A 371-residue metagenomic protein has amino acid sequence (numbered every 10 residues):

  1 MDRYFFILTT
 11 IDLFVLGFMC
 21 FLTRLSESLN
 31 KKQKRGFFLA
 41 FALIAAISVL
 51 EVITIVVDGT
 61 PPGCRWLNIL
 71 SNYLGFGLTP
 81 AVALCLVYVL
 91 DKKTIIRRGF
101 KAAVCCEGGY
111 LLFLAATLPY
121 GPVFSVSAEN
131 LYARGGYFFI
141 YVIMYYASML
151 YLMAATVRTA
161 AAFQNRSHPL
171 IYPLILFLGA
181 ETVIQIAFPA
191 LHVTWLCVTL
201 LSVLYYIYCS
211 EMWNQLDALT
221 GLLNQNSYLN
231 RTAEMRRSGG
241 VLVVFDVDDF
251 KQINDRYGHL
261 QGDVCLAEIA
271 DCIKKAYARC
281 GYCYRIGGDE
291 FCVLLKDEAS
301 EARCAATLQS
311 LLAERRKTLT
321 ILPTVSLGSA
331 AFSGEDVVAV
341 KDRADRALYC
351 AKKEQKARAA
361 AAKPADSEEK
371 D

Functional and structural regions predicted by a protein language model:
R3-I11, A116-Y151, Q185-L191: Extracellular-loop-to-transmembrane junctions of the mid-late helices
L8-C64, N68-L86, V104-G121, L170-I186: Hydrophobic alpha-helical transmembrane segments of multi-pass membrane proteins
M19-T23, C85-V89, V142-F163: Alpha-helical transmembrane segments in multipass membrane proteins, preferentially the mid-helix core
R24-F37, D91-K101, V157-H168: Membrane-interface helix-boundary motifs at transmembrane edges
A154-V157, A161-L219, N226-G240: Signal-transducing coiled-coil linker helices
N224-V241, K251-A278, Y284-G288, C292-V293 (+4 more regions): Conserved long alpha-helical elements within nucleotide-processing catalytic cores of c-di-GMP signaling and class III
R285, L312-F332: Catalytic core regions of nucleotide second-messenger enzymes
Q309, S326, A330-D371: Catalytic-core segments of nucleotide cyclases and related cyclic-nucleotide turnover enzymes
